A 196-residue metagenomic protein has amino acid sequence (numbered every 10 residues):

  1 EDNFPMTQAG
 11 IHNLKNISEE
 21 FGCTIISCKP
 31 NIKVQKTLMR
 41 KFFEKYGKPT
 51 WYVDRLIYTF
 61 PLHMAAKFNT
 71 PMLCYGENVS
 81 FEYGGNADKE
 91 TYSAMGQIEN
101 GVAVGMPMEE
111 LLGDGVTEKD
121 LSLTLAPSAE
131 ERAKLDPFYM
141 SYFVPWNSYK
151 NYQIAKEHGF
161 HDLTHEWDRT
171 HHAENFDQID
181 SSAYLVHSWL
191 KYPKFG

Functional and structural regions predicted by a protein language model:
D2-G196: Nucleotide-activated chemistry modules centered on ATP-dependent adenylation/adenylyltransferase
